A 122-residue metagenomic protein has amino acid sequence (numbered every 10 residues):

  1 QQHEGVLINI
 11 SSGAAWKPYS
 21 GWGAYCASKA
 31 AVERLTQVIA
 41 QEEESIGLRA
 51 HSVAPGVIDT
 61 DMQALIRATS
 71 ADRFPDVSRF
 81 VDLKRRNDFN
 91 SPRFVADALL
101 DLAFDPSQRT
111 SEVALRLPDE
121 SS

Functional and structural regions predicted by a protein language model:
Q1, E43-S45, I58: A short hydrophobic alpha-helix cap/turn motif
S12: Residue(s) in the substrate-gating loop at a strand-loop-helix junction that position the organic substrate next
K17, V38-L48: Active-site-adjacent segment of SDR/Rossmann-fold oxidoreductases
K17-G23: Active-site loop immediately N-terminal to the catalytic Tyr-X3-Lys motif of short-chain dehydrogenase/reductase
Y25, E33: Catalytic tyrosine of NAD(P)H-dependent dehydrogenase/reductases that use a Tyr as the general acid/base
S28: Active-site helix of classical SDR
L48, S52-P55, T60, A71-S122: C-terminal helical subdomain
